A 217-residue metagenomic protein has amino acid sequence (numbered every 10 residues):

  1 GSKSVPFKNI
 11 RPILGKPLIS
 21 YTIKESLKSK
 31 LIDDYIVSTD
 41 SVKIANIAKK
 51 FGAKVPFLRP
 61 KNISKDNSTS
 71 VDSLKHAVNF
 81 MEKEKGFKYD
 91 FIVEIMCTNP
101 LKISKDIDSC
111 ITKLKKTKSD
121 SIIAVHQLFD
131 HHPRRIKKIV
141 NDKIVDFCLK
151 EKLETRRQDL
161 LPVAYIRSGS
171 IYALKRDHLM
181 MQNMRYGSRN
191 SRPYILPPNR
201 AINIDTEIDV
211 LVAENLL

Functional and structural regions predicted by a protein language model:
G1-S38: N-terminal glycine-rich phosphate-binding loop and ensuing alpha1 helix
L27-L31, E84-G86, K116-K118: Short helix-capping segments at alpha-helix termini
L31, F51-A53, V140: Short, structured coil segments at secondary-structure junctions
V37-T39, A173, I204: Short beta-strand scaffold positions
V42-V93, K102-K105, S109-T112: Short phosphate-binding loop-to-helix
D72, H76, F91, P100-N190 (+1 more regions): Conserved core of the sugar-phosphate nucleotidyltransferase
I95-C97: Active-site acidic Asp-centered loop
Q182-I202, E207-L211, N215-L217: Catalytic donor-sugar/metal-binding loop of nucleotide-sugar-dependent glycosyltransferases
